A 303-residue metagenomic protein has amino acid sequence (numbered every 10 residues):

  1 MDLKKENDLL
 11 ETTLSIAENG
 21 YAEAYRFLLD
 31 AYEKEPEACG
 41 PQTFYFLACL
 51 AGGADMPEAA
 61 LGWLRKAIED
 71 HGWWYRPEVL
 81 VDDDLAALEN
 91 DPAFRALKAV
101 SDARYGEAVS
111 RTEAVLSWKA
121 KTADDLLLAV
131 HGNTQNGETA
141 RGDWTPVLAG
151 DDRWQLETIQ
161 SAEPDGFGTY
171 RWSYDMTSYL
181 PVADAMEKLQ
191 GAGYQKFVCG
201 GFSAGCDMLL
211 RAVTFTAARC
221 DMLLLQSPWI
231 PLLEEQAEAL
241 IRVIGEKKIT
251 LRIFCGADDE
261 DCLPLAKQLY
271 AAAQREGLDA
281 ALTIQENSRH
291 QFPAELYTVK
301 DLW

Functional and structural regions predicted by a protein language model:
D8-L9, F44: TPR repeat positional signature
E11-T12, L47: Structural register within alpha-helical repeat arrays
S15-I16, A51: Residue at a conserved register position within TPR or TPR-like alpha-solenoid repeats
E69, W73-D124: A domain-start/cap signature at the N-terminus of enzymes
D125-A192: Serine-hydrolase catalytic machinery in alpha/beta-hydrolase-like enzymes
G200-L209: Gly/Ala-rich beta-loop-alpha elbow adjacent to hydrolase catalytic centers
A218-P231: A conserved short beta-strand
I230-W303: The feature captures the conserved acid-bearing segment of alpha/beta-hydrolase catalytic domains
